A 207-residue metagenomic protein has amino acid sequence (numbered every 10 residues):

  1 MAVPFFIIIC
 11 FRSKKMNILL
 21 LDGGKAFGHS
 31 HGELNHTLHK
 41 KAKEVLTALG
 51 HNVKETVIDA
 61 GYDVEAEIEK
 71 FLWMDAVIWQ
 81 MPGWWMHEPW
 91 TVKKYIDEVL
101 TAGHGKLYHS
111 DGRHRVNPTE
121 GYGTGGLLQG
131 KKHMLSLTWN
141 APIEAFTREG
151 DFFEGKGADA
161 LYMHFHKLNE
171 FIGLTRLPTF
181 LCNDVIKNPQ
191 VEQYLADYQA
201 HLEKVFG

Functional and structural regions predicted by a protein language model:
A2-K15: Short, Lys/Arg-enriched N-terminal segments with co-localized hydrophobic residues within the first ~10-30 amino acids
M16, K25-A26, N35, D151-G207: Glycine-rich phosphate/pyrophosphate-binding loop and the adjoining helix
M16-L49: N-terminal beta1-alpha1 ligand-phosphate binding loop
L19-L21, K54-T56, I78, M134-S136 (+1 more regions): Hydrophobic/aromatic beta-strand patches that form the interior of the parallel beta-sheet core in alpha/beta enzyme
F27-G28, Y62, P142, N188: Flexible, glycine-rich phosphate/dinucleotide-binding loops and adjacent beta-alpha linkers at cofactor/substrate
L49-Y62, F180-N183: A short beta-strand-loop structural module common to alpha/beta enzyme folds
G61-E69, K187-Y194: Structural motif
D63-F165: Helix-loop-strand module that forms the ligand-binding subsite of alpha/beta enzymes
